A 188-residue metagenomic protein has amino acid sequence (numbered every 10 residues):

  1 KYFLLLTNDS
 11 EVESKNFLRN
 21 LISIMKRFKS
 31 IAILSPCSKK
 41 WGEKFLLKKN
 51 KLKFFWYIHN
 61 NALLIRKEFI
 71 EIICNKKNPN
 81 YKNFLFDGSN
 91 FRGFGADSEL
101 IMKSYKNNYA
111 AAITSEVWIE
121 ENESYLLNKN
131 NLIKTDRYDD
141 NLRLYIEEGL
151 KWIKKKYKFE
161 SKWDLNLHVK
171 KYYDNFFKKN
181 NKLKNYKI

Functional and structural regions predicted by a protein language model:
K1, F28-I31, Y109: Short, high-confidence coil segments that cap the C-terminus of an alpha-helix and link into the following beta-strand
K1-E11: Short beta-strand-to-loop acidic/aromatic patch adjacent to the donor-nucleotide binding site
T7, S35-C37, S115: Short beta-strand segments
E11, K15-K48: Conserved donor NDP-sugar-binding/catalytic core segment of glycosyltransferases
K15, I72-I73, N122: Residues that scaffold the ATP/ADP-binding catalytic core of kinase and kinase-like folds
L47-I70, G93: A recurrent flexible, glycine/aromatic-enriched loop bordering the glycosyltransferase active site that acts as
I65-F94, K103-Y109: Aromatic-glycine-rich donor-binding/catalytic loop that engages nucleotide-sugar donors across glycosyltransferases
N90-I188: C-terminal catalytic/acceptor-binding lobe
